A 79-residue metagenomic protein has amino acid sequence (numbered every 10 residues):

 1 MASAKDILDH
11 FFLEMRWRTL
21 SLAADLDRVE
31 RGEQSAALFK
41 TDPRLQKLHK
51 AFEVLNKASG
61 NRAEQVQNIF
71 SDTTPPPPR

Functional and structural regions predicted by a protein language model:
M1-R79: Surface-exposed peri-terminal alpha-helical interaction modules
